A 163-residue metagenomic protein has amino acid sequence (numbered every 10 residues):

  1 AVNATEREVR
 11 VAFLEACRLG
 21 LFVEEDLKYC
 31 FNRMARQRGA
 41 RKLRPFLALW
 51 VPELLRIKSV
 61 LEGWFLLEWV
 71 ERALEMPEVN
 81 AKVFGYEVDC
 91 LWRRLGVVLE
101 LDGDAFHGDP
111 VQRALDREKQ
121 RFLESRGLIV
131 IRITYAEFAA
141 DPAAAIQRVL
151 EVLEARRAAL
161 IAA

Functional and structural regions predicted by a protein language model:
A1-E25: Hydrophobic alpha-helical segments and helix pairs
C17-A163: Surface segments flanking catalytic/ligand-binding clefts of nucleic-acid enzymes
